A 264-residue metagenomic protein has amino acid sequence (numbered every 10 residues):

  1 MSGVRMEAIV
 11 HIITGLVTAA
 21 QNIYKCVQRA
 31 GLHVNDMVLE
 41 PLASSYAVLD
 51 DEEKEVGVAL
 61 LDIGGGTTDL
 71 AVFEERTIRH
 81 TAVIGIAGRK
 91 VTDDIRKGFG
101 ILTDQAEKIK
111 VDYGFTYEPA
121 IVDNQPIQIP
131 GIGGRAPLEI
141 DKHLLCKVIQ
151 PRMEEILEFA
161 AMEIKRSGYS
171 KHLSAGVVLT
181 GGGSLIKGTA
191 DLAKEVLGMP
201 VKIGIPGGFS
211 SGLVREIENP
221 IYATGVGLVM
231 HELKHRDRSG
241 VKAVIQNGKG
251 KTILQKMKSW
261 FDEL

Functional and structural regions predicted by a protein language model:
M1-L60, I78, G88, I101-V148 (+6 more regions): Nucleotide/phosphate-binding catalytic cleft detector across ATP-hydrolyzing and phosphate-transferring enzymes
G15-L16, G114-Y117, H172-V196: Glycine-rich phosphate-binding loops at beta-strand->alpha-helix junctions
S45-Y46, V56, I63-A71, H80 (+1 more regions): Short glycine/serine/threonine-rich phosphate/pyrophosphate-binding segments that cradle anionic phosphate groups
L60-T67, F73-R76, G85-R89, G181-S184: A short acidic Gly-Thr/Ser loop motif
L157, A161-G176: Phosphate/pyrophosphate-binding loops at sites that engage ATP/ADP/AMP, CoA/4′-phosphopantetheine, polyphosphate
A160, L179, L228: Hydrophobic, well-ordered secondary-structure elements that form the walls of internal hydrophobic environments
T189-F209, E216-I217: Catalytic phosphate/nucleotide-handling subdomain of diverse soluble enzymes
